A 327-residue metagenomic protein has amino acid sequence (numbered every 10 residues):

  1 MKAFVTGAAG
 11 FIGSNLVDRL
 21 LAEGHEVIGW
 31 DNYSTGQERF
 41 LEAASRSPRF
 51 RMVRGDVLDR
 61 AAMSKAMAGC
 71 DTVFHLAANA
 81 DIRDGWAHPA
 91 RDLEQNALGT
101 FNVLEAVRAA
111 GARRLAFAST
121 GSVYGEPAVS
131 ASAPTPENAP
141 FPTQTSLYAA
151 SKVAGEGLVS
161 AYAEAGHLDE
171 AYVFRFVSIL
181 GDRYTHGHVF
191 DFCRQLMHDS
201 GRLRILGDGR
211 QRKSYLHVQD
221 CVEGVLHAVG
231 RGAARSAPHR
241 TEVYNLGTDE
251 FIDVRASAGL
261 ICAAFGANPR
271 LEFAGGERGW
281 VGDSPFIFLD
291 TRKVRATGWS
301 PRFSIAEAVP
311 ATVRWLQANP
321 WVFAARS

Functional and structural regions predicted by a protein language model:
M1-T72: N-terminal Rossmann/SDR dinucleotide-binding element
T6, W30, V73-L76, L115-G121 (+1 more regions): SDR active-site strand-loop-helix element
L16, M197-S327: C-terminal substrate-binding subdomain of Rossmann-fold SDR/epimerase-dehydratase oxidoreductases
G36, L58, A87, Q95-L98 (+7 more regions): Residue-level signal for the nucleotide or nucleotide-sugar donor/cofactor binding architecture
V57-E94: NAD(P)H-binding glycine-rich loop region in Rossmannoid oxidoreductase-like domains and their noncatalytic homologs
A87-N102, R113-R114, V123-V173, S178 (+1 more regions): Catalytic helix-loop patch of NAD(P)-dependent Rossmann-fold dehydrogenases
R108, V159-E164, L196-M197: Catalytic Tyr-X3-Lys helix of short-chain dehydrogenase/reductase
A154, L158, Y162, F192 (+2 more regions): Hydrophobic alpha-helix immediately C-terminal to the catalytic Tyr-X-X-X-Lys motif of short-chain
